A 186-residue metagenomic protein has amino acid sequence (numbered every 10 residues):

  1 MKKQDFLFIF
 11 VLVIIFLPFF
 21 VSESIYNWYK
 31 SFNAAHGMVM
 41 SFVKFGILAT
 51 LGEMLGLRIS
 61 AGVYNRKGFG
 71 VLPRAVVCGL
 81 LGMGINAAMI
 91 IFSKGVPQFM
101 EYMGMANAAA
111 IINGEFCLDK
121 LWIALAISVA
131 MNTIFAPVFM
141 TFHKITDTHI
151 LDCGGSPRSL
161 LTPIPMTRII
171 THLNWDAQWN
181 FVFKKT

Functional and structural regions predicted by a protein language model:
I9-N27: Alpha-helical transmembrane segments of multi-pass membrane proteins
S24-N33, M54-V71: Membrane-helix interface linkers and caps
S31-T50: Loop-to-helix transition at the N-terminal end of transmembrane alpha-helices
S60-I91: Hydrophobic/aromatic-rich structural module bridging two neighboring secondary-structure elements via a short loop
V71-M83, I111-F135: Alpha-helical membrane-spanning segments of integral membrane proteins, especially the hydrophobic core of TM bundles
L80-M103, S128-P157: Transmembrane alpha-helix/helix-exit interface in multi-pass inner-membrane proteins
G95-W122, C153-I169: Membrane-interface interhelical connector segments
D147-T186: An amphipathic alpha-helical core segment
